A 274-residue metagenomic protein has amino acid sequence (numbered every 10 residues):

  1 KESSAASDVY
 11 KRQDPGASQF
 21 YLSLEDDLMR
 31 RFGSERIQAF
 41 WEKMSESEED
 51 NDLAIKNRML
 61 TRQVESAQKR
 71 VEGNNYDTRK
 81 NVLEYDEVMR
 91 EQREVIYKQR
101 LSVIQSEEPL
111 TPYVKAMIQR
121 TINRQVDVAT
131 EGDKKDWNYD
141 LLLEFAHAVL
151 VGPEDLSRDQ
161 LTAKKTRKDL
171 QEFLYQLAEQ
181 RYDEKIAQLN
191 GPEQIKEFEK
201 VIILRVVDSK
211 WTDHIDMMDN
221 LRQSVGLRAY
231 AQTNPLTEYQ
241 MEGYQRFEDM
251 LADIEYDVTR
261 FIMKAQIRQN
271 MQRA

Functional and structural regions predicted by a protein language model:
K1-A6, Y10: Single conserved hydrophobic/aromatic residue that forms the stacking wall/gate of nucleotide- or nucleobase-binding
R12-Q13, F20-Y21, E25-A274: Extended, charged helical/alpha-beta scaffold domains that provide interaction surfaces
